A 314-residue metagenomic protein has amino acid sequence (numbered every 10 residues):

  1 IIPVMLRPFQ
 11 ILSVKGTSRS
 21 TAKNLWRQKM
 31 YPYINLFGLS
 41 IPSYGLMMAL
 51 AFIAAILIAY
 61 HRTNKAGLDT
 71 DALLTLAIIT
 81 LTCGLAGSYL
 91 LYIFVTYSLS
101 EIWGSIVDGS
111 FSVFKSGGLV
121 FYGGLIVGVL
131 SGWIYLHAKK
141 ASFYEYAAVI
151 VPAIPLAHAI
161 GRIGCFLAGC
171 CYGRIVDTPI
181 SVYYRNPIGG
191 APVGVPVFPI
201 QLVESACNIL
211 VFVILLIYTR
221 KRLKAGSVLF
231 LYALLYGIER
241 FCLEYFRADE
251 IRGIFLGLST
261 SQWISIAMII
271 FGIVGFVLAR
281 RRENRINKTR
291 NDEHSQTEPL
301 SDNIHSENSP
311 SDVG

Functional and structural regions predicted by a protein language model:
I1-P3, Q10-K29: Short, Lys/Arg-enriched N-terminal segments with co-localized hydrophobic residues within the first ~10-30 amino acids
L6-F9, N308: Compositionally biased, low-complexity intrinsically disordered regions
W26-G314: A feature for loop-to-transmembrane-helix boundaries and adjacent hydrophobic helices in multi-pass integral membrane
